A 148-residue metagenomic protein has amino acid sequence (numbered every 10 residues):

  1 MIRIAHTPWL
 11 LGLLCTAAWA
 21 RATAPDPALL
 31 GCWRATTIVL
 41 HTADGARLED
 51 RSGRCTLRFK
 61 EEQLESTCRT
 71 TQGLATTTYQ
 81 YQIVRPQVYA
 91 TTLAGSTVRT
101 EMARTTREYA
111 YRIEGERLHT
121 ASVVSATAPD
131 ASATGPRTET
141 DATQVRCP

Functional and structural regions predicted by a protein language model:
M1-W9: Bacterial N-terminal signal peptides that target proteins for export
G12-A22: Hydrophobic h-region of N-terminal signal peptides that target proteins for export in Gram-negative bacteria
R21-R34: N-terminal helix-cap/turn-to-beta initiation motif at the start of protein domains
R34-R54: N-terminal targeting signals for Sec/Tat export/insertion, comprising classic cleavable signal peptides
I38-D44, L64-A126: Contiguous, well-ordered beta-strand patches that form the walls/edges of small beta-barrel/beta-sandwich domains
A126-P136: Short, exposed beta-strand-loop hairpins at the edges of beta-sheets in extracellular/periplasmic proteins
R137-P148: C-terminal partner/receptor-binding element of secreted or periplasmic proteins
